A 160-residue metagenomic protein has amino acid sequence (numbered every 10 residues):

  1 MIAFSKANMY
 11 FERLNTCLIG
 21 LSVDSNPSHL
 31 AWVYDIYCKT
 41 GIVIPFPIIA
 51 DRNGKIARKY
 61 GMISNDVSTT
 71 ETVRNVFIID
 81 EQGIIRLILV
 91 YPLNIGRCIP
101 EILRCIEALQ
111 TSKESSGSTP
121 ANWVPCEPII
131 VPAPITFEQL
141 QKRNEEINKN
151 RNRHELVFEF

Functional and structural regions predicted by a protein language model:
M1-F160: Chalcogenol-based redox active-site neighborhoods
